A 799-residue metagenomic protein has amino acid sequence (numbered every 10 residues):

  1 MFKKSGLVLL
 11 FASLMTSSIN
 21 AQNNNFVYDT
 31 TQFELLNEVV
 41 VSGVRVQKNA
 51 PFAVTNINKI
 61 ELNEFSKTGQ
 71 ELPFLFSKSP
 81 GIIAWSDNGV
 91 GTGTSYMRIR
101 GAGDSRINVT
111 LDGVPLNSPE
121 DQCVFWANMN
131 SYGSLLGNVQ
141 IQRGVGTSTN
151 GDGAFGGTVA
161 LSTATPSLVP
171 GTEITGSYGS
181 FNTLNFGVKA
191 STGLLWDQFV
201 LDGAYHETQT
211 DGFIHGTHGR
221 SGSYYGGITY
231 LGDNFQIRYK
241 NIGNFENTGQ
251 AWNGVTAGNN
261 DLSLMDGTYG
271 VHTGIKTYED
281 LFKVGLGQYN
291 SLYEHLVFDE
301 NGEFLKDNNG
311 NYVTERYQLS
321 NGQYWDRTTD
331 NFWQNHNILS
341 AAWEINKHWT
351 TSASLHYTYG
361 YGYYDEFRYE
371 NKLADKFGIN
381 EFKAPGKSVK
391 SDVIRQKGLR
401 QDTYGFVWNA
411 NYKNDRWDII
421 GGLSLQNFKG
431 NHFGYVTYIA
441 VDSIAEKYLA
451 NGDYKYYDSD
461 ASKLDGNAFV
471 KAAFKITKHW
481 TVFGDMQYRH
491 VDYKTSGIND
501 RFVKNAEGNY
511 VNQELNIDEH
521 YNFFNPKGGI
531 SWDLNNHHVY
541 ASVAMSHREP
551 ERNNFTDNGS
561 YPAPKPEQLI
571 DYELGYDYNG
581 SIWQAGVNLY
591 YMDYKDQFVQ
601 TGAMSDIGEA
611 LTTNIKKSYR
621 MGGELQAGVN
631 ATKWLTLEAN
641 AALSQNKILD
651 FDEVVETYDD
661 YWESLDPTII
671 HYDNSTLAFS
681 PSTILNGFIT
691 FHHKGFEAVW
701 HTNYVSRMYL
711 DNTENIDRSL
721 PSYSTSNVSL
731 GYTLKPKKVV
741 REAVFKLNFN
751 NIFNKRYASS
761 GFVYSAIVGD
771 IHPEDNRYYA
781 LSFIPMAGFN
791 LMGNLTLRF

Functional and structural regions predicted by a protein language model:
G6-L10, S191, N241-F245, Q323-Y324 (+6 more regions): Conserved C-terminal beta-signal and adjacent last beta-strands/turns of outer-membrane beta-barrel proteins
L35-K67, Y96: N-terminal periplasmic "start-of-domain" segments of outer-membrane beta-barrel proteins
P73-P115, G137: Extracytoplasmic beta-strand/coil segments of soluble accessory domains associated with Gram-negative outer-membrane
P115-R143, S162, G267: Short acidic/polar hinge/loop motifs at secondary-structure boundaries that mediate gating or recognition
Y178-Q209, I214-N253, A257-Y289, E294 (+2 more regions): Transmembrane beta-barrel wall of Gram-negative outer-membrane proteins
T350-H356, S531-L534, H538-A544, K565-M621 (+3 more regions): Membrane-embedded beta-barrel scaffold of Gram-negative outer-membrane proteins
I420-L534, E549-P550, N554-T556, E653: Signature of Gram-negative outer-membrane beta-barrel scaffolds
K478, Y591-D593, T613-N712, N794-R798: Gram-negative outer-membrane beta-barrel transporters
